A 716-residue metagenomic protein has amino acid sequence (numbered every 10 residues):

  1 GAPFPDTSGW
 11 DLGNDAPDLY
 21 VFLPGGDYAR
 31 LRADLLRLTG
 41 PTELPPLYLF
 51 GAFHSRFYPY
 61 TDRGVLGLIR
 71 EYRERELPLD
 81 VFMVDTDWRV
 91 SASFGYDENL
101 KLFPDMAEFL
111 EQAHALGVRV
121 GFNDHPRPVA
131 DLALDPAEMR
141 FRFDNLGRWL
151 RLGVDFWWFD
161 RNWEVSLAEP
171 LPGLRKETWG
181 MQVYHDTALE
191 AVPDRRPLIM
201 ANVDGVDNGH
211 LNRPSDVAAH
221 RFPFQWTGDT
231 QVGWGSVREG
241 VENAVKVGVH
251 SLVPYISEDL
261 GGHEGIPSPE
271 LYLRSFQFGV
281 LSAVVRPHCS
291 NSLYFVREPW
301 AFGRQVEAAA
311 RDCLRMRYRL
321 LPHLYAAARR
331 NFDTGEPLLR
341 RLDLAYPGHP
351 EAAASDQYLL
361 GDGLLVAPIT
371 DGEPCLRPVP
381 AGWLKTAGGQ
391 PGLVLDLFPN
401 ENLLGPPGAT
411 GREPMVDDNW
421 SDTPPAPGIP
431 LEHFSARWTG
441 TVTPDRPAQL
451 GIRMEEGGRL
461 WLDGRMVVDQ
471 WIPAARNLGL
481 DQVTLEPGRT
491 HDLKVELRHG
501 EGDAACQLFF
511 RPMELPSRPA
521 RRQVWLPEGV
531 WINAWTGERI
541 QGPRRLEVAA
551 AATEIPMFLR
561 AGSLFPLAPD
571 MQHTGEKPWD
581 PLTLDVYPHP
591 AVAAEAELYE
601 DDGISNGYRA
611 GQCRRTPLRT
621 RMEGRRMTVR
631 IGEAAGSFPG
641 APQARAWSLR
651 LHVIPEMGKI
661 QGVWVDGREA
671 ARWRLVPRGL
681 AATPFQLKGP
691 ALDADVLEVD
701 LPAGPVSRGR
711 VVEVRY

Functional and structural regions predicted by a protein language model:
G1-R377, W383, E514-E554, R560: Catalytic-domain carbohydrate-binding cleft regions of carbohydrate-active enzymes
L359, I429-H433, T443-D445, E486-G488 (+5 more regions): Surface-exposed coil/turn segments at beta-strand junctions on protein surfaces, enriched
L365, H433-T439, P447-Q449, L480 (+5 more regions): Intrinsic-disorder/low-complexity, polar/charged segments enriched in Ser/Thr/Lys/Arg/Asp/Glu/Gln
P374-C375, A448, P516-P527, G636-M657: Surface-exposed beta-strand/loop patches in extracellular or lumenal glycoproteins
R377-Q449, R453-S517: Extracellular/secretory pathway-exposed regions associated with glycan biology
N400-L403, E413, R465-V467, R511-M513 (+4 more regions): Change "in extracellular beta-sheet-rich domains … of secreted and cell-surface proteins" to "in beta-sheet-rich domains
D422-G428, W461-Q482, I532-A552, Q661-E698: Solvent-exposed beta-strand/loop surfaces of large extracellular or lumenal domains
E554, L559-A671, P677-Y716: Accessory, solvent-exposed terminal regions and/or long lumenal/extracellular loops of proteins
